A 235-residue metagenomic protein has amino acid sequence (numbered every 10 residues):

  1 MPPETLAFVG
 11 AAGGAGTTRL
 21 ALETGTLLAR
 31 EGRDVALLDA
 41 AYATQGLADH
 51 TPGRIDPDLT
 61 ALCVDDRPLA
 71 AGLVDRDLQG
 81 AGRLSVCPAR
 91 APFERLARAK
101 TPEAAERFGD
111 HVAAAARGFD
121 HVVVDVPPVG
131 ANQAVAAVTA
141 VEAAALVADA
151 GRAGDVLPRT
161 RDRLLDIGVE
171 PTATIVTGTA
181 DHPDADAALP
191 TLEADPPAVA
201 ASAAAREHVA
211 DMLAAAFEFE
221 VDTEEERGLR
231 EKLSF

Functional and structural regions predicted by a protein language model:
M1, A201-F235: NTP-binding/hydrolysis catalytic cores, primarily Walker-type P-loop NTPases
P2-A43, M212, A216: Walker A/P-loop phosphate-binding motif and the immediately C-terminal alpha-helix
P2-E4, E31-D34, D56-P57, A81-G82 (+2 more regions): Short coil/turn connectors at secondary-structure junctions
A12, L37-A116: P-loop/Walker-type NTP enzyme "switch/lid" segment
A21, R107-F108, G130-A131, L157 (+1 more regions): Amphipathic coiled-coil/heptad-repeat helices and related helical stalk/stem segments that mediate oligomerization
E23, H50-R54, K100-P102, A136-T139 (+1 more regions): Short, glycine/charged-enriched secondary-structure capping and boundary segments
A114-A201: Conserved catalytic-core segment of NTP-binding enzymes
